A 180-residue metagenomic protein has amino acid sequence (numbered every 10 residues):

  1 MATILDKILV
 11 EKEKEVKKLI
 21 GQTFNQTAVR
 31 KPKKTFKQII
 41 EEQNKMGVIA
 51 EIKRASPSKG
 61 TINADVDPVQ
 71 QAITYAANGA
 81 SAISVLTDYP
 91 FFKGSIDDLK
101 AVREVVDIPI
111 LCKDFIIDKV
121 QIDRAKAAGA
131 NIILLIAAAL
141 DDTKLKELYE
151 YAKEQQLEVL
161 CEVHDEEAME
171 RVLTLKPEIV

Functional and structural regions predicted by a protein language model:
M1-I110, I117, D142, Q156-E178: Conserved N-terminal beta1-alpha1 strand-loop-helix module at the mouth
A77, A127-A128: Flexible glycine/serine/alanine-rich "lid" or loop that lines and gates the nucleotide-sugar donor pocket in diverse
T87, I108-Q121, A127, I133-A137: Glycine- and Gly-Pro-enriched alpha-helical subdomains that act as flexible, kink-prone "lid/hinge" or packing modules
V102, R124, Y151: Hydrophobic/aromatic ligand-binding patch that stacks against planar heteroaromatic rings of cofactors or nucleotides
N131-I132, I179: Bateman (tandem CBS) regulatory domains
L134-I136, L140, K144-L157: Conserved catalytic cores of soluble enzyme domains, especially glycine-rich substrate-binding beta-alpha loops
